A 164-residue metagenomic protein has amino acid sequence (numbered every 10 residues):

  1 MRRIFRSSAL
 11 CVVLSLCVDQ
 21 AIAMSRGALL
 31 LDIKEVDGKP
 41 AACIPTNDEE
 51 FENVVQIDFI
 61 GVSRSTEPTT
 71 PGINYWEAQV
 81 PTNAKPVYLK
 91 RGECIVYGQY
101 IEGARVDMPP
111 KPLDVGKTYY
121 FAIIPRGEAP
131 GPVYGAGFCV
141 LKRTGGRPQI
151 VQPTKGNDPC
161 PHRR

Functional and structural regions predicted by a protein language model:
M1-A9: Bacterial N-terminal signal peptides that target proteins for export
S8-D19: Bacterial N-terminal signal peptides
M24-L30, R126-R164: Extended, polar beta-sheet/loop recognition surfaces of beta-rich domains that mediate binding to diverse ligands
G27-G61: Contiguous beta-strand segments within globular domains
E50-N53, P86, I101-A104, G146-Q152: Extracellular/mature segments of secreted proteins
S63-P68, G127: Solvent-exposed strand-loop boundary residues in beta-sheet-rich modules
T69-K111: Extended, solvent-exposed segments with strong compositional bias
K111-E128: Internal, hydrophobic beta-strand segments that form the core of beta-sheet-rich folds
